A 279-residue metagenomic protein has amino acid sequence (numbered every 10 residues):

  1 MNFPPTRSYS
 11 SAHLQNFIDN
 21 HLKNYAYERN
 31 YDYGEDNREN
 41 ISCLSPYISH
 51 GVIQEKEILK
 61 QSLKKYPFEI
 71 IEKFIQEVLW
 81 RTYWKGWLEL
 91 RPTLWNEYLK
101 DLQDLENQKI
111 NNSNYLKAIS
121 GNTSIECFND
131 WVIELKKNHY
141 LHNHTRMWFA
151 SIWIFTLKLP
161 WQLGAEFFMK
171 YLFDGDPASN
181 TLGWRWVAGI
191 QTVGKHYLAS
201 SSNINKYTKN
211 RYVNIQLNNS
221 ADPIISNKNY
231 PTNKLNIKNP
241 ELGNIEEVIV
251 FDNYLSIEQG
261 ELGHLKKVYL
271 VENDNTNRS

Functional and structural regions predicted by a protein language model:
M1-N143, S151-S279: C-terminal catalytic domain of photolyase/cryptochrome flavoproteins, centering on the FAD-binding pocket
W148: Short, conserved phosphate-binding/catalytic loop or strand-edge motifs used in phosphoryl-/nucleotidyl-transfer
